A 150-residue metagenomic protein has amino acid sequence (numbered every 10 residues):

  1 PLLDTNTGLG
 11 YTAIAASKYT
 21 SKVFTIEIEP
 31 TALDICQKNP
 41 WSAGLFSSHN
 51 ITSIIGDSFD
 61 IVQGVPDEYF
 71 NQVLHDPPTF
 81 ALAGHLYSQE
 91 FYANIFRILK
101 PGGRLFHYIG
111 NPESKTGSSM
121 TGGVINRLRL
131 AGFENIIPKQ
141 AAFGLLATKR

Functional and structural regions predicted by a protein language model:
L2-G8, F24: Conserved class I S-adenosyl-L-methionine
L9-S21: Conserved SAM-binding loop of SAM-dependent methyltransferases across substrates and taxa, primarily the Class I
I26-P66: S-adenosyl-L-methionine
D60-D67, L82-G84, R97: Short conserved loop adjoining the S-adenosyl-L-methionine
N71-L86: A short SAM/SAH-binding and catalytic strip from SAM-dependent methyltransferases
Y87-P101: A short glycine-rich, Lys/Arg-flanked "PGG" loop and its adjoining helix->strand segment in the class I
K100, I125-R150: Core SAM-dependent methyltransferase catalytic element
G102-G110: Conserved beta-strand signature within the Rossmann-like core of class I S-adenosyl-L-methionine
